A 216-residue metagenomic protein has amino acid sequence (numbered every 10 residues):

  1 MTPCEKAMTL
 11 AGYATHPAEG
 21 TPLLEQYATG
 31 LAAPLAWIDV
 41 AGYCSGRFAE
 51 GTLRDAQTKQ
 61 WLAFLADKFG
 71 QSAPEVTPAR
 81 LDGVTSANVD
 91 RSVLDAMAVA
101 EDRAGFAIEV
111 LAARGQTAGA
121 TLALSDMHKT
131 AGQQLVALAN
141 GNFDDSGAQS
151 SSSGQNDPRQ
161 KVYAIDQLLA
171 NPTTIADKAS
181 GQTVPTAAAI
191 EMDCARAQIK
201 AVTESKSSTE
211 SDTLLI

Functional and structural regions predicted by a protein language model:
M1-I216: All-alpha RGS (Regulator of G-protein Signaling) helical domain and cognate RGS-like helical scaffolds
